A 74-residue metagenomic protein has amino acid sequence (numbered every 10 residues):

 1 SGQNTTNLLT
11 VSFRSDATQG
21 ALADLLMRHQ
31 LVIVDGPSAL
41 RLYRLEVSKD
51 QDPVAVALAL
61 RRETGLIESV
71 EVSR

Functional and structural regions predicted by a protein language model:
S1-L42: Juxtamembrane extracytoplasmic segments of single-/few-pass membrane proteins
S15-T18, S48-V54: Helix N-cap motif at beta-to-alpha junctions
L22-H29, P53-G65: Short amphipathic alpha-helices in soluble, non-transmembrane regions that often serve as interface/regulatory elements
V34-P37, T64-R74: Conserved short beta-strand edge segments in small beta-sheet-based binding/regulatory domains
R41-K49: A generic structural motif
